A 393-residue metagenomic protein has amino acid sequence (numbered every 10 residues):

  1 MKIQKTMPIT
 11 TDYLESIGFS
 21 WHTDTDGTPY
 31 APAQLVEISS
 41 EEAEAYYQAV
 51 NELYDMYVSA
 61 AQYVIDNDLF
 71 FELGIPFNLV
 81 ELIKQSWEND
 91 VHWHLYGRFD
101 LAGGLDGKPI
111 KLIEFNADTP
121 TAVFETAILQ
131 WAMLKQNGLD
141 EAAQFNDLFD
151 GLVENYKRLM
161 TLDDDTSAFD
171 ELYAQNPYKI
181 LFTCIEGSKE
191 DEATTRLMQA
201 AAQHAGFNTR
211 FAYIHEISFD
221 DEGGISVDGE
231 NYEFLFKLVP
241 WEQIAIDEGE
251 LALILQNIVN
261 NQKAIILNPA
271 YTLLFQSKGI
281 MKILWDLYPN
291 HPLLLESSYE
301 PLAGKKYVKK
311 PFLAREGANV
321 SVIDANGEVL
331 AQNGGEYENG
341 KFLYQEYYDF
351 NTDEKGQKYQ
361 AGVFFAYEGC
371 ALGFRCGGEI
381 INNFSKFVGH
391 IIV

Functional and structural regions predicted by a protein language model:
M1-V393: Preference for protein termini
